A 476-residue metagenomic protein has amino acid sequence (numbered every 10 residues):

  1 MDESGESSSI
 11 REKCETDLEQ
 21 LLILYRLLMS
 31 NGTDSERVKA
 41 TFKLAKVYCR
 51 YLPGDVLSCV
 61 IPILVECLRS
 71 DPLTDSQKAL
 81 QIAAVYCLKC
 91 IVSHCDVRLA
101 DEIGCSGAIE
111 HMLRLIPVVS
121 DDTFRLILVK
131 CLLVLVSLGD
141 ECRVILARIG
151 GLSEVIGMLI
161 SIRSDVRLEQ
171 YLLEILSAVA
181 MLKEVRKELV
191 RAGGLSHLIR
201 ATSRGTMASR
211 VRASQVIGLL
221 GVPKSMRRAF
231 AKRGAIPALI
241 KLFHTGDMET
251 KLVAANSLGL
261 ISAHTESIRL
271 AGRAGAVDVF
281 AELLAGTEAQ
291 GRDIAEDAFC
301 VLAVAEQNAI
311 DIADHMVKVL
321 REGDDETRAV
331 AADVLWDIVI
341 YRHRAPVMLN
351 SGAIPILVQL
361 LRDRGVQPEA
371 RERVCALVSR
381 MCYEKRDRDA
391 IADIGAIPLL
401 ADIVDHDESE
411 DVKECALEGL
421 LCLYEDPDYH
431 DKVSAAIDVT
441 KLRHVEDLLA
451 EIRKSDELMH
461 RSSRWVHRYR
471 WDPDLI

Functional and structural regions predicted by a protein language model:
M1-T16, I476: PEST-like, low-complexity acidic/proline-rich intrinsically disordered segments, predominantly at protein N-termini
S9-C14, T33-I63, V92, V97-D101: Alpha-helical solenoid scaffolds in large eukaryotic transport, assembly, and signaling factors
T16-I23: A short helix->beta-strand "capping" segment at the edge of beta-propeller domains
I23-R26, V60-L68, H111-I116, L132 (+9 more regions): Buried hydrophobic core positions in alpha-solenoid tandem helical repeats
N31-A45, L73-V92, C105, V119-S137 (+14 more regions): Alpha-helical solenoid repeats of the armadillo/HEAT superfamily in eukaryotic scaffolding/adaptor proteins
D96, G139-D140: Leucine-rich repeat
D101, E141-A147, G157, E184-K187 (+7 more regions): Recurring C-terminal helix/loop segment of individual leucine-rich repeat
M112-L115, V119, V155-M158, L182 (+14 more regions): Tandem-repeat architecture and repeat-register "anchor" residues
